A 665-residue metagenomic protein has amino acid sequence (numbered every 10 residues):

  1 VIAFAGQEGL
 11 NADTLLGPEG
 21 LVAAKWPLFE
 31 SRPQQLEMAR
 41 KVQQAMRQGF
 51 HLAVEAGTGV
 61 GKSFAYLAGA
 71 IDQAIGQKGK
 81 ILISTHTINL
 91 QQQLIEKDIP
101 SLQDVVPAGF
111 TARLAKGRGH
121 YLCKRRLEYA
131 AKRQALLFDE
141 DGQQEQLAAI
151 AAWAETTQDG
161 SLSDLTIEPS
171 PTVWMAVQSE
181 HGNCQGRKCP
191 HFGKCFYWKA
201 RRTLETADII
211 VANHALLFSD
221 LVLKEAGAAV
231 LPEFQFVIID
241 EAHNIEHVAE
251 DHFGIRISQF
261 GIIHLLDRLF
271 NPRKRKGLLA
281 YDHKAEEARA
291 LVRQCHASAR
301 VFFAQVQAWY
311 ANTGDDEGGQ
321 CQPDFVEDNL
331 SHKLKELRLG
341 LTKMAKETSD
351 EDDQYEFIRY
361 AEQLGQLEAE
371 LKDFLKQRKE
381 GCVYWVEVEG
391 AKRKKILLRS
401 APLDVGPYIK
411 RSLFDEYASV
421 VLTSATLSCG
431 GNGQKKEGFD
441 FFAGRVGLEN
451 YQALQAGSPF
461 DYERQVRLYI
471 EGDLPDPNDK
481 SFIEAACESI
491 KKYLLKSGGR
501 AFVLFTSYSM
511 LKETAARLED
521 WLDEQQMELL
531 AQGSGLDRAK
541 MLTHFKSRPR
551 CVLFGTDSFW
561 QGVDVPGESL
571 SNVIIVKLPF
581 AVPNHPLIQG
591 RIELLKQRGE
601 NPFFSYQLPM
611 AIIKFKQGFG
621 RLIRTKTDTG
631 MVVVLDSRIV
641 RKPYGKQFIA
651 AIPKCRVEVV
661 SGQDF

Functional and structural regions predicted by a protein language model:
I2-K25, E30, Q77-D208, L269 (+8 more regions): A substrate-engagement module of RecA-like helicase motors
L28-M46: N-terminal pre-P-loop "Q-motif" helix
Q48-G69: Walker A/P-loop
Y66, D72, Q92, K97-P100 (+2 more regions): Signature of the SF2 helicase/ATPase Hel1-core->accessory helical subdomain module
K80-N89, L422-T423, G499-L511, V633-L635: Conserved RecA-like ASCE P-loop NTPase motor core of nucleic-acid helicases/translocases
M175-I210, S219-A228, K343-L474, S481-E488 (+2 more regions): A contiguous, basic/glycine-rich beta-loop/short-helix subdomain that forms a polymer-engagement track
P459-F460, E471-S481, G533-I639: Conserved RecA-like P-loop NTPase helicase motor core
T506-G533: Conserved helicase motor "Helicase C" RecA-like lobe of SF1/SF2 P-loop NTPases
